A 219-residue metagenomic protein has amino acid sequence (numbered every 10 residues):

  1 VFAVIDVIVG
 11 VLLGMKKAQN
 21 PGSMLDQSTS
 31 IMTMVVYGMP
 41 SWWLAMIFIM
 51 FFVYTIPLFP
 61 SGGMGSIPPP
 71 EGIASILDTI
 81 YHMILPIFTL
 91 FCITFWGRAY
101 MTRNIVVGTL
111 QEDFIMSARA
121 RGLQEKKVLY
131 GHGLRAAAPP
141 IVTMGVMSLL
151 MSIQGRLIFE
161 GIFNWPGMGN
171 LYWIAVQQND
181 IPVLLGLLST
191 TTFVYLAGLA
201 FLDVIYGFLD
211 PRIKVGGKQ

Functional and structural regions predicted by a protein language model:
V1-L25, S41, P70-Q219: Alpha-helical transmembrane segments of integral membrane proteins, especially multi-pass inner/plasma-membrane
I31-G62, H82, T89-F95: Membrane-water interface segments at the C-terminal ends of transmembrane alpha-helices in multi-pass inner-membrane
Y54-P68, E160-P166: Peri-membrane helix termini and adjoining interfacial loops of integral membrane proteins
